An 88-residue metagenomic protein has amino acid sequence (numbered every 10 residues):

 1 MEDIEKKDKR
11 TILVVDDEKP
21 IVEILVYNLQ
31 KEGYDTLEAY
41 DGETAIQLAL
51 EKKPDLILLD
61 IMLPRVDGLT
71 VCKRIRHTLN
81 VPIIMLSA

Functional and structural regions predicted by a protein language model:
M1-T11: Non-catalytic signal-transmission and effector/linker regions of two-component phosphorelay proteins
V22, P64: The feature encodes the CheY-like receiver
E23-K31: Charged docking surfaces used in two-component/phosphorelay signaling
G33-Y40, L48: Short hydrophobic/Thr-rich beta-strand motif most characteristic of the beta2 strand and flanking loop of CheY-like
D41-T44, D67-T70: Acidic catalytic/metal-coordinating carboxylates
L50-K52, R74-V81: Conserved phosphotransfer cores of two-component systems
K52-L58, L63: Active-site beta3 strand of CheY-like receiver
